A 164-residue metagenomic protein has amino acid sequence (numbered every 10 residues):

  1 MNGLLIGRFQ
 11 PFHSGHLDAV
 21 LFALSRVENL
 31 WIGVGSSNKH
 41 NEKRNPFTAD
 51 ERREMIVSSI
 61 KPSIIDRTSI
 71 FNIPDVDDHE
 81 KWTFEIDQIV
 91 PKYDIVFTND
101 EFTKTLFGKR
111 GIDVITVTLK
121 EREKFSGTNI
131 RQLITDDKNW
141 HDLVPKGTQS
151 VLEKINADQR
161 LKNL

Functional and structural regions predicted by a protein language model:
M1-L164: Nucleotidyltransferase catalytic core that binds NTPs
